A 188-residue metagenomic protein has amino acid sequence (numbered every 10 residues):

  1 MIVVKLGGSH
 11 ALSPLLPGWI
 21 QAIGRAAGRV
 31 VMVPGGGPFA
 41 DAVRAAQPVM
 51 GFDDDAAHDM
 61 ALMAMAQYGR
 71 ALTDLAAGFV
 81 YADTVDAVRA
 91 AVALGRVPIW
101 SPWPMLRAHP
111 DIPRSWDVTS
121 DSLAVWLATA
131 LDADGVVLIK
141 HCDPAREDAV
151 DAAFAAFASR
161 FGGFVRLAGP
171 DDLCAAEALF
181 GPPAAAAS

Functional and structural regions predicted by a protein language model:
M1-P182: Nucleotide/pyrophosphate-binding catalytic subdomain
